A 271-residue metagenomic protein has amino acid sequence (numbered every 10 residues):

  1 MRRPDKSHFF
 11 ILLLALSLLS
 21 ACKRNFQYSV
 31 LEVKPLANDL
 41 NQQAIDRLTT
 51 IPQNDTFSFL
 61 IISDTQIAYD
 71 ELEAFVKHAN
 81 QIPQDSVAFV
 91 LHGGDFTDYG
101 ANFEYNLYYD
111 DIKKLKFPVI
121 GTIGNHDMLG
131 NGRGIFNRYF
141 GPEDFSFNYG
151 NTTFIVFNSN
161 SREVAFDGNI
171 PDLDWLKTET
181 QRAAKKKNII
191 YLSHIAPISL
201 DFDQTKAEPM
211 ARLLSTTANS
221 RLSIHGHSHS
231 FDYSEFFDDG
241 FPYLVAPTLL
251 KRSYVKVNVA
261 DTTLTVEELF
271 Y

Functional and structural regions predicted by a protein language model:
M1-C22: Sec-dependent bacterial lipoprotein signal peptides
C22-L107: N-terminal active-site segment of His-dependent metallophosphoesterases
N25-Q42, D46, F147, D232-Y271: Binuclear metal-dependent phosphoesterase catalytic core
T50-L60, S146-V156, A184-N188, F236-P242 (+1 more regions): Beta-strand-turn-beta hairpins that frame and shape the catalytic cleft of phosphate-ester-processing enzymes
I62-S63, F89-D95, P118-N125, F157 (+3 more regions): Active-site neighborhood of phospho(di)ester-bond hydrolases with catalytic His/Asp-centered motifs
T65-A68, F96-Y99, N125-L129, F154 (+4 more regions): Solvent-exposed loop/turn segments at secondary-structure junctions within structured extracellular/periplasmic domains
E73-D144, N148-Y149: Core catalytic region of metal-dependent phosphoesterases/phosphodiesterases, especially metallo-beta-lactamase-like
N80-F89, V164-F241, E267: His/acidic metal-ligating clusters that form di-metal
